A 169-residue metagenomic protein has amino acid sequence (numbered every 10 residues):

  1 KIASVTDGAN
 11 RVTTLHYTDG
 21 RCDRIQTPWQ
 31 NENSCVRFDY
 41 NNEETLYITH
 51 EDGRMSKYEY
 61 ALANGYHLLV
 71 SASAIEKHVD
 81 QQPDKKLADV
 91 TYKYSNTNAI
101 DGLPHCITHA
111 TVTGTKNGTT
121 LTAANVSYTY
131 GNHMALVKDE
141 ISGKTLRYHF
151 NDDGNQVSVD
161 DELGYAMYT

Functional and structural regions predicted by a protein language model:
K1-T169: Extended charged/polar low-complexity repeat regions
